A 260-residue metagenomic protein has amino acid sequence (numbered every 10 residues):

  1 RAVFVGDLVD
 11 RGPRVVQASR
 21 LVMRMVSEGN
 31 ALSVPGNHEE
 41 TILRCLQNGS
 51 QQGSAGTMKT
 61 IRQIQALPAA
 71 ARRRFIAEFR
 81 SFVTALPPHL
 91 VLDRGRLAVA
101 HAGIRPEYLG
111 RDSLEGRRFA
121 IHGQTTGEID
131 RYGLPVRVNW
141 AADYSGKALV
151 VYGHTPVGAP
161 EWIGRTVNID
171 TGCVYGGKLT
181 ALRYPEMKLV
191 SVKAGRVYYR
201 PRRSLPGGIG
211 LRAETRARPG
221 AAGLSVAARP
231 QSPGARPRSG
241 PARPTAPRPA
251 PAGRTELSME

Functional and structural regions predicted by a protein language model:
R1-R14: An N-terminal domain-cap segment
A2-F4, S33-V34, A98, V151 (+1 more regions): Residue-level marker for buried hydrophobic side chains located in beta-strands that build the well-ordered beta-sheet
D7, G36-N37, T60, V83 (+4 more regions): Divalent metal-coordination and catalytic microenvironments
D10, E39-E40, I104, V157 (+1 more regions): Short, glycine/acidic-enriched loop or turn micro-motifs at the edges of active sites
R11-V91, F119-I121, T125-Y132: Active-site neighborhood of divalent metal-dependent phosphoester bond hydrolases
R44-N48, L109-S113, S204: Short aromatic-enriched loop/helix-cap "lid" or pocket-rim segments at secondary-structure transitions that line
F79-R111: Hydrophobic, aromatic-enriched interface-forming segments
G116-P230, G234-R238, R243, R254-E260: Acidic, His/Gly-rich catalytic cores of divalent-metal-dependent hydrolytic chemistry
